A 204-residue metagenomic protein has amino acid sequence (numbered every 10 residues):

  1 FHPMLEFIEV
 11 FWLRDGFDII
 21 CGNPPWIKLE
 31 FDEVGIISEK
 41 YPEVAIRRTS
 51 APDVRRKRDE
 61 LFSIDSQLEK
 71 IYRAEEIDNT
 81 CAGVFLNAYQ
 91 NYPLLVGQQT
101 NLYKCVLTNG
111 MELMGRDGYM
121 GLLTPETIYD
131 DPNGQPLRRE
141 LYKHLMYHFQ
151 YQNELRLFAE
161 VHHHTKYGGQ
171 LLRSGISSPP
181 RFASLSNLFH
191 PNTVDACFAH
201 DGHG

Functional and structural regions predicted by a protein language model:
H2-G204: Signature of N6-adenine DNA methyltransferases within the class I
